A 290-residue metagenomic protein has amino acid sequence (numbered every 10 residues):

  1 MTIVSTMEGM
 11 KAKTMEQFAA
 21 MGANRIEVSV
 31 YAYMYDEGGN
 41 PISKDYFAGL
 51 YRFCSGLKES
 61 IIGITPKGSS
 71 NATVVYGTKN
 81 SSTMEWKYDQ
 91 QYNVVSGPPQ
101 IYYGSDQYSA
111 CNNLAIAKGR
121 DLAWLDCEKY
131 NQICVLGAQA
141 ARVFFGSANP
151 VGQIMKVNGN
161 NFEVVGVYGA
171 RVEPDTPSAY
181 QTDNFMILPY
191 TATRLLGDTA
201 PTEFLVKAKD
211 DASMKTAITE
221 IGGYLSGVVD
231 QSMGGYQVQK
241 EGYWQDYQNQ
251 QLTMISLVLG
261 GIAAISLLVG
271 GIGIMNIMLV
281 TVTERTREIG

Functional and structural regions predicted by a protein language model:
M1-G9: Short, strongly hydrophobic transmembrane alpha-helices
T6, T14, L205-K209, S213-E220 (+2 more regions): Peri-transmembrane interface segments
E8-D89, S105: Membrane-proximal extracellular/periplasmic loop immediately following the first transmembrane helix
A32-D45, Q91-V95, V167-V172, V206-M214 (+1 more regions): Structural beta->alpha junctions
A32-R52, T65-S70, P177-Q181, F185-M186 (+5 more regions): Subset-of-secretome marker
S55, L114, F145-G146, G222-G227: Sec-exported extracytoplasmic/periplasmic mature domains
N93-T199, D211, T216: Hydrophobic secondary-structure segments that place a key small or acidic residue at a functional site
G273-G290: Interfacial "coupling" helices/loops that link adjacent transmembrane helices in transporter permeases
